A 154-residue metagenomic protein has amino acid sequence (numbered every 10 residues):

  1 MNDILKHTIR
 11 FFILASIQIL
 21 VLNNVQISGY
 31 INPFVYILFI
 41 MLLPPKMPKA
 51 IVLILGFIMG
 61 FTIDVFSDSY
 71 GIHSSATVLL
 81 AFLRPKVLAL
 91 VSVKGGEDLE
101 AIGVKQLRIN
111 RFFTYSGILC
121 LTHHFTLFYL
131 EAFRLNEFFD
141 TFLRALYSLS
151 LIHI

Functional and structural regions predicted by a protein language model:
M1-I152: Terminal, non-globular segments
